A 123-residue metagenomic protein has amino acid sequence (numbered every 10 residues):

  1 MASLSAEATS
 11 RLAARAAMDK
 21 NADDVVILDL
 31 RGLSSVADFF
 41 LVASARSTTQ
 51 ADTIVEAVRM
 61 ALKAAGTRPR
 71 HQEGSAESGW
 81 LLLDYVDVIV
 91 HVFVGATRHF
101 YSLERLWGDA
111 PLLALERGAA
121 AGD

Functional and structural regions predicted by a protein language model:
M1-G32, R46-E56, M60, A65 (+4 more regions): Long, contiguous binding/interaction regions
V36-F40: Short, solvent-exposed beta-strand edge segments and adjacent coil->beta transition regions
V42-S44: Short hydrophobic/aromatic beta-strand micro-patches that form the beta-sheet surface supporting nucleotide- or nucleic
